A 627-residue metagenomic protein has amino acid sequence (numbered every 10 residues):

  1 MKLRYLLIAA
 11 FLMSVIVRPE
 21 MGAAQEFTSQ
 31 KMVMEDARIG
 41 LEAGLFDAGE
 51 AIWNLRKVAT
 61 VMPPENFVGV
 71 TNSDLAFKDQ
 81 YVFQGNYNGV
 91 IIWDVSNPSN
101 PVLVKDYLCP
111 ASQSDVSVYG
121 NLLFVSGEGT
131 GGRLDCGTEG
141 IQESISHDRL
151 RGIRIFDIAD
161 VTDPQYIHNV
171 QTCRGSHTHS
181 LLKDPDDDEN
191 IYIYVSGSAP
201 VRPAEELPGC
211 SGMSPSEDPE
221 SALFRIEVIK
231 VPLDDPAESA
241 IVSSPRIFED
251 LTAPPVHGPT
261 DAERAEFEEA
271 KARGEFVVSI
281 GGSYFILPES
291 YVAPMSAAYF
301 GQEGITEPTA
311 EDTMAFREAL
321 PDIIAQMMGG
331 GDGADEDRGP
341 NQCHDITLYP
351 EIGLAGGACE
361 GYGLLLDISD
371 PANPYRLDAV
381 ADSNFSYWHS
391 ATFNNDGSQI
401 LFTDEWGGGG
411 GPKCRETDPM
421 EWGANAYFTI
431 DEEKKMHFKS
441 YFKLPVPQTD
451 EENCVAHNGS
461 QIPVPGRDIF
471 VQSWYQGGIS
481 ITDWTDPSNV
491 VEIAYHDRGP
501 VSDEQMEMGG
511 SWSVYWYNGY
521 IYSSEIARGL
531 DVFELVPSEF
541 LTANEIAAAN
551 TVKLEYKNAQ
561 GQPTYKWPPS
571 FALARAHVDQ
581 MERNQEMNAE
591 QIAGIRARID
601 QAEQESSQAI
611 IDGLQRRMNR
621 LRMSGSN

Functional and structural regions predicted by a protein language model:
M1, V15, G613-L614: Intrinsically disordered, low-complexity regions enriched in serine, threonine, proline and polar/charged residues
M1-L7: Bacterial N-terminal signal peptides that target proteins for export
L7-A9, A23, D188: Intrinsically disordered, low-complexity segments enriched in polar/charged small residues
L7-R18: Bacterial N-terminal signal peptides
R18-Q25: Signal peptide processing junction and immediate N-terminal pro/mature segment of secreted/exported proteins
Q25-E603, I610-M623: Feature marking well-ordered beta-strand scaffolds used for ligand recognition
